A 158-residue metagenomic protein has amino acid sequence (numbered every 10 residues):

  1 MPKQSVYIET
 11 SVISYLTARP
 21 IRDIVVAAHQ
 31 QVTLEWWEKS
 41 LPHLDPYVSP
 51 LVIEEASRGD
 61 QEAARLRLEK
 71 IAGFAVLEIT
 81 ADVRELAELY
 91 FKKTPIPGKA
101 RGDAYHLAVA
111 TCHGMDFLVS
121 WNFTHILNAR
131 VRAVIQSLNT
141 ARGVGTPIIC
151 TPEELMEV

Functional and structural regions predicted by a protein language model:
M1-V48, S57-L68, F74, K92-G98 (+2 more regions): Short, well-structured N-terminal submotif of metal-dependent ribonuclease cores
P2-Q4, R19-Q30, T111-V158: Acidic, PIN/NYN-like endoribonuclease modules and their adjacent C-terminal/linker elements
I13, V52-E55, V83-E85: Short, catalytically relevant binding-site loops at active-site mouths
E38, E88, L107, Q136-N139: Short glycine-/small-residue-rich flexible loop motifs, especially phosphate/cofactor-binding loops
P50, T80, P152-E153: Residues at the C-termini of beta-strands that transition into short coil/loop
L51, A63-L66, D82, Y105: Short Gly/charged-rich anion-binding patches and loops
F74-R132, M156: Active-site neighborhoods of divalent-metal-dependent phosphate/nucleic-acid chemistry enzymes
